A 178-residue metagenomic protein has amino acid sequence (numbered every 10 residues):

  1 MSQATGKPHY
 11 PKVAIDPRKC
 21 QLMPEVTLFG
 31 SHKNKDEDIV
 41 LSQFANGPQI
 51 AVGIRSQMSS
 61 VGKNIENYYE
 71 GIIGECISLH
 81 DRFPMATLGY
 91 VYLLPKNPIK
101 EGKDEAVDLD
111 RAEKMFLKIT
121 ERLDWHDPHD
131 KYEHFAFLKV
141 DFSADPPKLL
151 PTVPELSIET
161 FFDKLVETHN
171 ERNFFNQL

Functional and structural regions predicted by a protein language model:
M1-A4, P17, I99-L178: C-terminal tail/extension regions appended to the core domain(s) of diverse proteins
M1-E25: Acidic-basic catalytic patches of nuclease active cores, encompassing PD-(D/E)XK and other metal-cofactor nuclease
A4, S42-G47, D81-A86: Secondary-structure boundary elements
V26-H32: Short, surface-exposed loop/strand segments
H32-D36, G71-G74, F116-K118: A Trp-anchored, charged/polar loop motif used as the substrate-binding/catalytic surface of acyl/ester-handling
H32-K35, V40-A51: Active-site beta-strand-loop-beta-strand hairpin of nuclease catalytic cores that positions key catalytic residues
I50-V52, G89-V91, A136-L138: Hydrophobic/aromatic beta-strand patches that form the interior of the parallel beta-sheet core in alpha/beta enzyme
R55-L109: Catalytic cores of nucleic-acid endonucleases
